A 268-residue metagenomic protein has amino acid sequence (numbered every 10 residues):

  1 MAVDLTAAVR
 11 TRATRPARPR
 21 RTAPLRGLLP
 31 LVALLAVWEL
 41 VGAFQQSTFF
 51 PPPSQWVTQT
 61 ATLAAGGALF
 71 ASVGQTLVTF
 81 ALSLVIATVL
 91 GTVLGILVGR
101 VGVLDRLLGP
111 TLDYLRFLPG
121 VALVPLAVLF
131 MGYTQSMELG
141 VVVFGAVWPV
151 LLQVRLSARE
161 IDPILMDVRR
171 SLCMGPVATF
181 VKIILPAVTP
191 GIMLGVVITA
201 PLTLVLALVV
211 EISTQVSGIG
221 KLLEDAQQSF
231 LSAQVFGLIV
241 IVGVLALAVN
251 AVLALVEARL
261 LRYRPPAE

Functional and structural regions predicted by a protein language model:
M1-V32, A251-E268: Transmembrane alpha-helical segments of polytopic membrane transport and secretion proteins
R12-R18, A43-V85: Periplasmic/extracellular loop-to-transmembrane helix junction in inner-membrane transport proteins
L82-L112: Transmembrane-helix boundary motif in ABC transporter permease subunits
G102, R159, P190, L194 (+1 more regions): C-terminal transmembrane helix and the adjacent membrane-cytosol boundary/short C-terminal tail of inner/organellar
D113-P149, L156-E160: Generic hydrophobic transmembrane alpha-helix motif, especially the helices
L129, V205-V242, L261, P265-E268: Glycine-rich helix-loop "coupling/hinge" segments at transmembrane-helix boundaries in multipass transporters
G140, F144, P176-V210, I241-V242 (+1 more regions): Transmembrane alpha-helices
Q153-G195, I219, L223: Short cytoplasmic-facing helical segments at TM-TM junctions of multi-pass membrane proteins
